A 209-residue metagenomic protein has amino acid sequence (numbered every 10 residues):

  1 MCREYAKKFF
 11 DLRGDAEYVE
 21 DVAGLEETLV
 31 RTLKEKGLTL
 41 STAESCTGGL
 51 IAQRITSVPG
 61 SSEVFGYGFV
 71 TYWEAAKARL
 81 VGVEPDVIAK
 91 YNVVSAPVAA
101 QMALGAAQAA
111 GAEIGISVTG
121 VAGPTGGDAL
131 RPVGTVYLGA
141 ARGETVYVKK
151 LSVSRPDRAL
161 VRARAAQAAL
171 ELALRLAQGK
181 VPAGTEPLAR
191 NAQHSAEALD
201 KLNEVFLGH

Functional and structural regions predicted by a protein language model:
C2-H209: Short alpha-helical segments enriched in small residues
